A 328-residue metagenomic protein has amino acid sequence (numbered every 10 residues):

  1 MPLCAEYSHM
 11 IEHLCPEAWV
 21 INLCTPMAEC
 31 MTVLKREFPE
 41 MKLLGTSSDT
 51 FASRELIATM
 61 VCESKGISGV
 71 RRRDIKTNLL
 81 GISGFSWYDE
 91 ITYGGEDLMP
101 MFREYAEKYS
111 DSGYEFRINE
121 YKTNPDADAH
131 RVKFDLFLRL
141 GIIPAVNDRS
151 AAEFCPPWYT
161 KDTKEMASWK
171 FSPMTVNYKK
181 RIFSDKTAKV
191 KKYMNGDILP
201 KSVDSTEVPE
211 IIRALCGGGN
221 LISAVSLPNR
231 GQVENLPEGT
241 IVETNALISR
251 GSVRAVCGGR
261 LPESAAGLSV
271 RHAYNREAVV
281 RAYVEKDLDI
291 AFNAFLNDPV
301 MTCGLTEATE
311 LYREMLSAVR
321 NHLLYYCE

Functional and structural regions predicted by a protein language model:
M1-F38: Rossmann-fold NAD(P)-binding glycine/threonine-rich loop
A18, M41-K42, I75: A structural micro-motif
V20-C24, G45-T46, L79, A224: A structural signal for short, well-ordered beta-strand segments and their strand-loop junctions that often border
A28-M31, S53, G231-E234: Flexible loop/turn segments at secondary-structure boundaries
T32-R36, L56-A58, D89-I91: Short acidic, glycine/serine/threonine-rich loops at helix termini
R36-M41, S64, G95: A glycine- and small-aliphatic-rich helix-loop capping segment at beta-alpha/alpha-beta transitions that lines
P39-I57: Acidic, His- and aromatic-enriched active-site or binding-groove loops in soluble protein domains that engage sugars
K65-E328: Long, compositionally biased stretches enriched for glycine and/or charged residues
